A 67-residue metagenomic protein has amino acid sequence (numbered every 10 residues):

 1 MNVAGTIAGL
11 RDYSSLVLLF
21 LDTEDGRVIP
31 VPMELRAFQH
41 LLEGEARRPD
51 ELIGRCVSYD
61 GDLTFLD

Functional and structural regions predicted by a protein language model:
M1, D25-I29: Short acidic/polar mixed-charge low-complexity motifs
M1-S15: Structural detector for short beta-strands of small beta-barrel domains
A4, L18-F20, C56-S58: Beta-strand secondary-structure signal
S15-V17, D62: Beta-strand-connecting loop/turn residues
L18-E24, P32: Short, acidic/hydrophobic/Gly-rich beta-strand patch recurrent on exposed beta strands that often constitutes part
V28-A46: Beta-strand/loop nucleic-acid-binding surfaces
H40-S58: Short nucleic-acid-contacting surface segments enriched for D/E, G, S/T with interspersed K/R
D60-D67: OB-fold/S1-family single-stranded nucleic acid-binding modules
